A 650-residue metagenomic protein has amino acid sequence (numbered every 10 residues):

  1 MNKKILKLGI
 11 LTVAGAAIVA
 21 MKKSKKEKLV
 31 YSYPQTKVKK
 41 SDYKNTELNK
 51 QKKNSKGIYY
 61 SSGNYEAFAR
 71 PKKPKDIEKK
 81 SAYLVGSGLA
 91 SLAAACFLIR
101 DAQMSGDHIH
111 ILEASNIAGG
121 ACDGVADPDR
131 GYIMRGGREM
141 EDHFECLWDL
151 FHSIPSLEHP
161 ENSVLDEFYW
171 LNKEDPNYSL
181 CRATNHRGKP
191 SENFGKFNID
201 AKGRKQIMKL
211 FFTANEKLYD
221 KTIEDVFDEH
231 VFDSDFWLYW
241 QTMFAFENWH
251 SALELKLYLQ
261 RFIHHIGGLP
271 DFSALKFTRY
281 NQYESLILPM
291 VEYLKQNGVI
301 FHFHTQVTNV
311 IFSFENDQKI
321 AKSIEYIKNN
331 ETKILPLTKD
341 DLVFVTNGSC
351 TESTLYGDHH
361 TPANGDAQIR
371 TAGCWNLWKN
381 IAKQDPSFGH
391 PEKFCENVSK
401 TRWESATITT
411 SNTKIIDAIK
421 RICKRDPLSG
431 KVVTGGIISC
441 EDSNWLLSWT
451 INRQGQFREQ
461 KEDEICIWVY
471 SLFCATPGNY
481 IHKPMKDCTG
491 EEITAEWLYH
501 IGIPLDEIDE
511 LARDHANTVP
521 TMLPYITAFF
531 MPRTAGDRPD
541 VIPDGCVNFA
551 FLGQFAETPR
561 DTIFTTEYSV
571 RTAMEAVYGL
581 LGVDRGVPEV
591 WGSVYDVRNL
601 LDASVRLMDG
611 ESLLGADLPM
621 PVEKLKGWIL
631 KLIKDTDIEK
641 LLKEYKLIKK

Functional and structural regions predicted by a protein language model:
K4-A82, R100-H108, L607-K650: Extreme N-terminal leader/targeting segments of oxidoreductases
G86-G88: Glycine-rich Rossmann-fold phosphate-binding loop(s) that bind the pyrophosphate of adenine dinucleotide cofactors
S91: N-terminal Rossmann-fold NAD(P) dinucleotide-binding loop
I99-A126: Glycine-rich FAD pyrophosphate-binding loop
D129-W170: Conserved FAD-binding subdomain of flavin-dependent enzymes
L157-H264, K276-F277: Rossmann-like flavin
Q260-L342, N347-G348, H360-T361, D366-W375: Helical element adjacent to the flavin cofactor pocket in flavoenzyme catalytic cores
I263-T278, D340-L342, N347-T572, Y578-Y595: C-terminal segments that line or cap access tunnels to active or ligand-binding sites in enzymes and enzyme-associated
